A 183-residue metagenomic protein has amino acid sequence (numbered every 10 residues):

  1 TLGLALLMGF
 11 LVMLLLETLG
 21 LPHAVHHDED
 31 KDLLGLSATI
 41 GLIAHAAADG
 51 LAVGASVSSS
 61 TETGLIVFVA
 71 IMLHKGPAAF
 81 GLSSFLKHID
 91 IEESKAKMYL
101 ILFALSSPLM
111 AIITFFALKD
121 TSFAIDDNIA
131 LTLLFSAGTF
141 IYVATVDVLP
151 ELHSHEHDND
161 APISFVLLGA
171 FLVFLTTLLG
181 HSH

Functional and structural regions predicted by a protein language model:
T1-H183: Intrinsically disordered, metal-sensing/regulatory segments
